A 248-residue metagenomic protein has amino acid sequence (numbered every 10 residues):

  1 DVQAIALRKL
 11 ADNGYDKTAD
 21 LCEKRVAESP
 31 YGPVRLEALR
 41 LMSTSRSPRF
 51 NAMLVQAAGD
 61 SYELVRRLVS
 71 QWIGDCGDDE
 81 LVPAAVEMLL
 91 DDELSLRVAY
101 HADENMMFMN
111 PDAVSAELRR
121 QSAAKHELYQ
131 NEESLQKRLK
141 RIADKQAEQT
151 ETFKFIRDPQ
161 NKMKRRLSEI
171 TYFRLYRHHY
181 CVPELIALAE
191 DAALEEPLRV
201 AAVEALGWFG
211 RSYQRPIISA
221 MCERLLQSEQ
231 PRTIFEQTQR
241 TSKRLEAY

Functional and structural regions predicted by a protein language model:
D1, P30-Y31, S61-Y62, D92-S95 (+4 more regions): Short inter-helical turns and helix N-cap capping residues of alpha-solenoid HEAT/ARM repeat scaffolds
Q3, R35, R66, S95-A99 (+5 more regions): Residue-level detector of extended alpha-helical repeat arrays and alpha-solenoid scaffolds
A4-D12, E23, G32, L36-R40 (+3 more regions): Alpha-solenoid helical repeat scaffolds
A4-R8, E23-A27, L36-R40, V55 (+8 more regions): Amphipathic alpha-helical repeat scaffolds
L10-G14, M42, R46, I73 (+8 more regions): Alpha-solenoid repeat junctions
Y15-E28, S47-G59, D78-L90, P111-K125 (+4 more regions): Amphipathic alpha-helical scaffolding segments comprising HEAT/armadillo-like alpha-solenoid repeats
V182, L194-T233, Q237-Q239, R244-Y248: Extended alpha-helical scaffolding segments
